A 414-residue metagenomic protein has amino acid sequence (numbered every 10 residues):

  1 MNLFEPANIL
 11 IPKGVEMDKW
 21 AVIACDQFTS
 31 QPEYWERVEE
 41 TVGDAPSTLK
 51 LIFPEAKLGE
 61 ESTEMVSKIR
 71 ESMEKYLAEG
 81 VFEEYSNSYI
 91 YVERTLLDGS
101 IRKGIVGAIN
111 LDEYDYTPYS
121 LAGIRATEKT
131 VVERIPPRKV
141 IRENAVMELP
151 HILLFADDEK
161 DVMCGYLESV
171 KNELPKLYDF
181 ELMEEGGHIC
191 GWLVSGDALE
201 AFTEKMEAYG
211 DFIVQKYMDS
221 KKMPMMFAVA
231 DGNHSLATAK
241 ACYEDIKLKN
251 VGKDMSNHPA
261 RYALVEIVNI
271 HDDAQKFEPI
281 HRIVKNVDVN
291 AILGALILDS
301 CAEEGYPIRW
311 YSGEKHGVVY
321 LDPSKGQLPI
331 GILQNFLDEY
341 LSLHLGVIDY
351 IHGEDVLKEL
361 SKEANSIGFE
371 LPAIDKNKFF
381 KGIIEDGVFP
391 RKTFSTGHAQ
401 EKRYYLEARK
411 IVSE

Functional and structural regions predicted by a protein language model:
M1-E414: Surface-exposed, charge/polar-rich loops and edge strands
